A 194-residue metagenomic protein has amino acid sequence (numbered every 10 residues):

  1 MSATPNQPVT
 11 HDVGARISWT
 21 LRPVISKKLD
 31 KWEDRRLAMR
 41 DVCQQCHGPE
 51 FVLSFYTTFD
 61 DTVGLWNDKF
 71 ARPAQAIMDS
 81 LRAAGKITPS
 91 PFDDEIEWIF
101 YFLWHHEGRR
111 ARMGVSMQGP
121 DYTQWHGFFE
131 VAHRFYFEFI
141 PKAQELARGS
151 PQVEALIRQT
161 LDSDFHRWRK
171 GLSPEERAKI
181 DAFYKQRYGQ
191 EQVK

Functional and structural regions predicted by a protein language model:
M1-V193: Primarily the internal scaffold of c-type cytochrome electron-transfer domains, especially repeated/multiheme c-type
